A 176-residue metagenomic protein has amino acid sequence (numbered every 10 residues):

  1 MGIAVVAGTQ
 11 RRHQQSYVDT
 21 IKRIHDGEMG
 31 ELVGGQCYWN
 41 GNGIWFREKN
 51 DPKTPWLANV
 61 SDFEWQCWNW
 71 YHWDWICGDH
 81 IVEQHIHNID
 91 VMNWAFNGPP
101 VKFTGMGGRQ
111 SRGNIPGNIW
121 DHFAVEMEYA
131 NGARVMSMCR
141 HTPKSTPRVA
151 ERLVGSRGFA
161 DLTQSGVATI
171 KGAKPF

Functional and structural regions predicted by a protein language model:
G2-A7, R11-G117, P143-S145, A150-R152 (+2 more regions): Predominantly a Rossmann-like dinucleotide-binding segment in NAD(P)-dependent oxidoreductases
I3, N131-A133: Short, well-ordered coil/turn segments that N-cap beta-strands
T104, E126, M136-M138, R152: Structured core elements
W120, V125: Short, Gly/Pro- and small/polar-rich lid/capping loops
E126-N131, V154-S156: Active-site beta-strand termini and strand-to-loop segments that position acidic
A133-S137, H141-P143: Phosphate/diphosphate-binding loops
S137, T146, L162-T163: Extended hydrophobic-aromatic, low-complexity segments
F159-L162, G166-F176: Aromatic-enriched alpha-helical interface/lid elements that frame and gate functional surfaces
